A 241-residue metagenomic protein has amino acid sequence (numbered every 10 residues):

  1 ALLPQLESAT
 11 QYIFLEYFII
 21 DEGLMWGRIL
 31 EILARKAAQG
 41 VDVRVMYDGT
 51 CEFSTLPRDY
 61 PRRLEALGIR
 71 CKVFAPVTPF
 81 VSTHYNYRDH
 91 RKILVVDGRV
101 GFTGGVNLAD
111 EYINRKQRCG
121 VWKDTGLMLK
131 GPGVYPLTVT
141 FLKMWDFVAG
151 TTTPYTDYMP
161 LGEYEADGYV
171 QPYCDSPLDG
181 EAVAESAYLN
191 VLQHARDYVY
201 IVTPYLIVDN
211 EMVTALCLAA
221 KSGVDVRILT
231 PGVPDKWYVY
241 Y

Functional and structural regions predicted by a protein language model:
A1-Y241: Charged, low-complexity intrinsically disordered terminal segments
